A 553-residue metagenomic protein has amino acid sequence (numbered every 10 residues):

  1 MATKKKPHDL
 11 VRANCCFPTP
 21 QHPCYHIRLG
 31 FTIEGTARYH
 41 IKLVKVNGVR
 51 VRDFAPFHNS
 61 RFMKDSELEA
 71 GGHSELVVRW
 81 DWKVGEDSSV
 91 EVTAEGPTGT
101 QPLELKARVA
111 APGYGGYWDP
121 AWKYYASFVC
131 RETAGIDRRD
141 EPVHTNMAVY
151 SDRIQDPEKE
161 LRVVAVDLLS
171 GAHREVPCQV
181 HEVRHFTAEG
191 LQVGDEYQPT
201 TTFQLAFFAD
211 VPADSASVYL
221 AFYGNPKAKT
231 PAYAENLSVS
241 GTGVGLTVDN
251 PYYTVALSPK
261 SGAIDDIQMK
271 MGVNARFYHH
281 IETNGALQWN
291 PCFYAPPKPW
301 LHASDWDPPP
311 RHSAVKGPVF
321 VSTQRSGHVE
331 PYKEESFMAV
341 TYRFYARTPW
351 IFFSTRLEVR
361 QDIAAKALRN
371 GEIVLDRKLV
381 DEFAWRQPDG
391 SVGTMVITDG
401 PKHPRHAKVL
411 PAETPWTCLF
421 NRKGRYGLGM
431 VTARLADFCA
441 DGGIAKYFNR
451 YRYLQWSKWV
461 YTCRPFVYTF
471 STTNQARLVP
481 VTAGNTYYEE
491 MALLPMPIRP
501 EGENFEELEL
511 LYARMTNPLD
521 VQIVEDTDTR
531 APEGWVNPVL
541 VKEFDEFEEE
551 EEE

Functional and structural regions predicted by a protein language model:
K4-C16, P331-Y342: Low-complexity, acidic Ser/Thr/Pro/Gly-rich terminal tails and inter-domain linkers that flank the onset of structured
K6, N14-S89, G96-T242: Alpha-mannosidase-like glycoside hydrolase catalytic domains involved in N-glycan trimming, generalizing to other
G30-T32, H40-K42, G113-Y125, V129 (+3 more regions): Polysaccharide-binding surfaces and accessory modules of carbohydrate-active proteins
R52-F57, G243-Y332, M338-T341: Acidic-aromatic substrate-binding/catalytic surfaces of carbohydrate-active enzymes
V84-K106, N225-L257, E501-D528: Terminal connector regions
L191-A216, L220-A221, V409-E552: Beta-strand-rich recognition/accessory modules
S238-V239, Y252-G262, E334-F344, C418-L419 (+1 more regions): Broad, structure-driven detector of short, well-ordered beta-strand segments within folded domains
A314-D381, Q387: Acidic, contiguous internal or C-terminal segments within carbohydrate-active enzymes that form a structured patch used
